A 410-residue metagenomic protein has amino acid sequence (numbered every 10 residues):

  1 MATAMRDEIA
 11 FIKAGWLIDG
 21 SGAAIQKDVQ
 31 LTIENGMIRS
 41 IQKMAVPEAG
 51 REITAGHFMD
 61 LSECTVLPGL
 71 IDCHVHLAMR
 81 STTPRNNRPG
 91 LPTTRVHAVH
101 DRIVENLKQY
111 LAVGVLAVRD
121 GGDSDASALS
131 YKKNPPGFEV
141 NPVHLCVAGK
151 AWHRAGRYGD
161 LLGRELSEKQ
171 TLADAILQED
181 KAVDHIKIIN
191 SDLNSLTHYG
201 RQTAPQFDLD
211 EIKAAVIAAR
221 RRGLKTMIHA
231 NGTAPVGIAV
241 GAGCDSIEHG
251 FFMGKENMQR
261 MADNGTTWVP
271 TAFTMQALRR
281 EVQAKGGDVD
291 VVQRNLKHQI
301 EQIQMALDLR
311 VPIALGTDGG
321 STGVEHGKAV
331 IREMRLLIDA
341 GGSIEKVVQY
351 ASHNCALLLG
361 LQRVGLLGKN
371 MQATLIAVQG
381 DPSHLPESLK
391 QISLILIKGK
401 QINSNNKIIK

Functional and structural regions predicted by a protein language model:
M1-E52, C64-V66, G380-L385, K400-Q401: N-terminal metal-binding scaffold of metallo-dependent hydrolase/deaminase domains
D19, A351-H353, K369-K410: C-terminal cap of metal-dependent C-N hydrolases
C64-N134, D210: Metal-associated gating/positioning segment near the N- to mid-region
R88-D101, R157-A173, K225-M227: Active-site mouth loops of central-metabolism enzymes
H100-S130, N141-H153, D184-T197, L224-K225 (+2 more regions): Divalent metal-dependent hydrolysis catalytic cores, especially in the metallo-beta-lactamase
Y158-K213: Active-site gating/metal-coordination segments in enzymes
S195-E301, A314, G319-S321, G341 (+3 more regions): Active-site core of metal-dependent hydrolases
R221, K297-V378: His/Asp/Glu-enriched, well-ordered alpha-helical/loop segment that forms or immediately abuts the divalent-metal
